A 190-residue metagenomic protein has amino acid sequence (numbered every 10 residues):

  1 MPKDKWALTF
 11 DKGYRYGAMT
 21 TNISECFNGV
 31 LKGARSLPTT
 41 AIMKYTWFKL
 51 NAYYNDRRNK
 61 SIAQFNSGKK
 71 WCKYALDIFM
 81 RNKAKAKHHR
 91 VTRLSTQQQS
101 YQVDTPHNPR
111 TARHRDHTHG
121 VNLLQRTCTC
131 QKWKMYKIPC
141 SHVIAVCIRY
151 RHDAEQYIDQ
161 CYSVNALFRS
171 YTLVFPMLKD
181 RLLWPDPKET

Functional and structural regions predicted by a protein language model:
M1-T190: Hydrophobic, aromatic-enriched, well-ordered structural segments
